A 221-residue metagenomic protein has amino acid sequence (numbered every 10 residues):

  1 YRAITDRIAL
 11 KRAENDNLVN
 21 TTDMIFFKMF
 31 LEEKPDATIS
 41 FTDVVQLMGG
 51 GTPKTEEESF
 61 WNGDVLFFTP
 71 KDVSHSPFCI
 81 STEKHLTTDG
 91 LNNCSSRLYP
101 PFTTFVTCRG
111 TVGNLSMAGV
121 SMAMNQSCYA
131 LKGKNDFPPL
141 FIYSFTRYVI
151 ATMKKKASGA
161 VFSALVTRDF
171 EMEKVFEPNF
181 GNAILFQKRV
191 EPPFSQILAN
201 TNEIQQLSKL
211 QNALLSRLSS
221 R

Functional and structural regions predicted by a protein language model:
R2-T52, N62, F67, K71 (+2 more regions): Non-catalytic DNA-recognition/assembly elements of restriction-modification systems
E33-K34, E57-F60, S95-L98, S121: A general structural signal for short secondary-structure junctions and capping/turn motifs
K54-E56, M117-A118: Short beta-alpha junctions and helix-cap segments that line functional grooves
T55-E56, L66, S127: Catalytic cores of transferase enzymes with a strong primary signal for eukaryotic protein kinases
T69-P70, E83-I150, K154-A157, V161 (+1 more regions): A short beta-sheet element
V73-H75: Short connector loops/turns at beta-strand edges and beta->alpha or beta->beta junctions
P77-T82: Cytochrome P450 core scaffold surrounding the K-helix E-X-X-R motif and the conserved "meander" helix-loop region
